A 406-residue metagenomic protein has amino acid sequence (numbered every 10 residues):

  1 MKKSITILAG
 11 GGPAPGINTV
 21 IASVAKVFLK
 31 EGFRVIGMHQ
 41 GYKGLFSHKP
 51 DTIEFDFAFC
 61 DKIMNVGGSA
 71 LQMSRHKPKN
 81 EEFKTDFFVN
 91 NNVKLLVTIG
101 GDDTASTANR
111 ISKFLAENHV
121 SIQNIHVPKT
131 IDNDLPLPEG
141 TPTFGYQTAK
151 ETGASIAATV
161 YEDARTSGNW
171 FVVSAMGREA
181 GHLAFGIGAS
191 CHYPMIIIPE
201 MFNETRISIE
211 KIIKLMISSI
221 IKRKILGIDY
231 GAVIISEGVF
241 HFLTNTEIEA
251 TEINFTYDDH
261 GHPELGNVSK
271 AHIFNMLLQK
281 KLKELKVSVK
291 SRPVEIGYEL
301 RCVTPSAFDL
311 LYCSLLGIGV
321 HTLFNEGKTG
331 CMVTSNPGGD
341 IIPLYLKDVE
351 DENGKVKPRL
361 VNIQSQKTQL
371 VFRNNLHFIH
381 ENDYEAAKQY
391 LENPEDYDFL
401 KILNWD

Functional and structural regions predicted by a protein language model:
M1-F46: N-terminal phosphate-binding or glycine-rich loops at protein starts, especially the Walker A/P-loop of NTPases
S4-G12, S69-Q72, K94-G100, W170-A175 (+1 more regions): Short glycine-rich or small-residue beta-strand-to-loop segments that form or flank ligand, phosphate, metal/Fe-S
G10-G12, F33, M38-K43, R75-H76 (+6 more regions): Short, ordered loop/turn segments at secondary-structure junctions
A14-V24, K79-F83, D102-R110, N133-L135 (+3 more regions): Short glycine/serine/threonine-rich phosphate/pyrophosphate-binding segments that cradle anionic phosphate groups
V35, F87, T98-G100, S106-S121 (+3 more regions): Accessory alpha-helical/coil subdomains and C-terminal extensions that flank or cap enzyme catalytic cores
L45-K94, D103-A105, I131, T141-E151 (+1 more regions): Glycine-rich oxoanion-binding loops at beta->alpha junctions
I248-D406: C-terminal non-catalytic interaction/assembly regions of soluble proteins
